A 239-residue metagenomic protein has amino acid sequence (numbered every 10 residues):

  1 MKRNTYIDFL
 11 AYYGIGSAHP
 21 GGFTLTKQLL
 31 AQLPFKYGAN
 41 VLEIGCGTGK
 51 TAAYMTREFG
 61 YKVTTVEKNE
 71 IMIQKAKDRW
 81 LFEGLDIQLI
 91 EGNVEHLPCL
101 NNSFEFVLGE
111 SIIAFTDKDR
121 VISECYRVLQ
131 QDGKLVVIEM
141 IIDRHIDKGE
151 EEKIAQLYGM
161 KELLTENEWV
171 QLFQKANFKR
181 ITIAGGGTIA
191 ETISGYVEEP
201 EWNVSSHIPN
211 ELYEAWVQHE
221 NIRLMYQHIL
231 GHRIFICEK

Functional and structural regions predicted by a protein language model:
Y13, M140-M160: Short, glycine-/aromatic-enriched active-site segment of Class I SAM-dependent methyltransferases
H19-Y37: Conserved alpha-helix/loop element of class I SAM-dependent methyltransferases that forms part of the SAM/SAH-binding
L42-I44, T48-H96: Class I SAM-dependent methyltransferase SAM/SAH-binding core
E95-F106: A short acidic, Gly/Pro-enriched loop at the edge of an enzyme's catalytic core that lines a small-molecule cofactor
F106-D117: A short SAM/SAH-binding and catalytic strip from SAM-dependent methyltransferases
D119-K134: A short glycine-rich, Lys/Arg-flanked "PGG" loop and its adjoining helix->strand segment in the class I
K161-N177: Short alpha-helix
T182-K239: Conserved Class I S-adenosyl-L-methionine
